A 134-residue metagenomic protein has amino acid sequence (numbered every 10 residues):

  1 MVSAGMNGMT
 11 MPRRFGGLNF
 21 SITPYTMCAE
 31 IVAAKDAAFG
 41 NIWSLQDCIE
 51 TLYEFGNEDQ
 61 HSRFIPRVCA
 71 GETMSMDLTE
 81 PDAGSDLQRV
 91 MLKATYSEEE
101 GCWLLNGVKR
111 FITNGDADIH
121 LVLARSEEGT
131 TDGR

Functional and structural regions predicted by a protein language model:
V2-A70, T113-G115: Internal helix-loop-helix
S3, S44-L45, G56-L92, Y96 (+1 more regions): Internal maturation/activation junctions in enzymes
M6-G8, A37-N41, T73-S75, C102 (+2 more regions): Beta-sheet entry/capping signal
R13, W43, V68, D77-E80 (+2 more regions): Active-site proximal loops enriched in glycine and acidic residues that flank catalytic Cys/His/Asp and coordinate
P24-M27, N57, M91-K93, H120-V122: Short secondary-structure boundary/capping segments
G40, F64-I65, M91-K93, K109-I112 (+1 more regions): A generic local secondary-structure boundary/capping motif
C102, N106-R134: A short core secondary-structure module
